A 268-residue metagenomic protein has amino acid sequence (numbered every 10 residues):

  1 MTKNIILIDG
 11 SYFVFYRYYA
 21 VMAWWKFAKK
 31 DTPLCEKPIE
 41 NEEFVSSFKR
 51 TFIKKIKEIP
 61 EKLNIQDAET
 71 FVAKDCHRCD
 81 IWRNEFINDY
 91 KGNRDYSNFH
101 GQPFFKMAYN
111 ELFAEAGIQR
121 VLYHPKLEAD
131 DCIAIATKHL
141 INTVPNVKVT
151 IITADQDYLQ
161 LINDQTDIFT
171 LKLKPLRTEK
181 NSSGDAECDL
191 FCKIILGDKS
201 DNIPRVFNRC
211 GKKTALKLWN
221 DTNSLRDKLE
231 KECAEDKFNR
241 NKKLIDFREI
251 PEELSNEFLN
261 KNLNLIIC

Functional and structural regions predicted by a protein language model:
M1-E111: Domain-level signal for Mg2+-assisted phosphodiester chemistry and nucleotide/NA-binding surfaces in nucleic-acid
T2, K30-T32, Q66, G92-I267: Extended two-metal-dependent nuclease catalytic cores across DNA- and RNA-processing enzymes
